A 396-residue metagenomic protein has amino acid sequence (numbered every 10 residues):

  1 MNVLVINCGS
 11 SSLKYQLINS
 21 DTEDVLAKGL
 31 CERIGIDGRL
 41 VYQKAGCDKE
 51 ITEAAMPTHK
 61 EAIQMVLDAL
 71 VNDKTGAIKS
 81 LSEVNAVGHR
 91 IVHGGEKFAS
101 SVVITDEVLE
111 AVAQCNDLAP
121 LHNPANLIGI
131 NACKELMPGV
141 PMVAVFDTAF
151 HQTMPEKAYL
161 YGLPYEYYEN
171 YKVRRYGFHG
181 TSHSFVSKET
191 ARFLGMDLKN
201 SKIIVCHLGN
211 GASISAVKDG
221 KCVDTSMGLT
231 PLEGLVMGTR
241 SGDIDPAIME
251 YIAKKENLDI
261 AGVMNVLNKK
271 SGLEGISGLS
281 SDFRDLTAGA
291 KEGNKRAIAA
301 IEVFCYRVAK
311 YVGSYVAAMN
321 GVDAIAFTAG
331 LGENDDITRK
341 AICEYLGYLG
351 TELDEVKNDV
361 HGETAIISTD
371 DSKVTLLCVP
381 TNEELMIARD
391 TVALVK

Functional and structural regions predicted by a protein language model:
V3, S12-M56, G228: Short glycine-rich, Thr/Ser-proximal phosphate-binding strand/loop in the N-terminal lobe of ATP-dependent enzymes
G9, H89-V92, L208, V322 (+1 more regions): Glycine-rich beta-strand-to-loop/alpha-helix junction loops that act as flexible
A69-V84, T190-D197, V312-D323: Phosphate/pyrophosphate-binding loops at sites that engage ATP/ADP/AMP, CoA/4′-phosphopantetheine, polyphosphate
L70, K74-H122, V143, A149-A158: Short beta-strand-loop/turn "lid" adjacent to the catalytic site in phosphate-handling enzymes
F150-A253: Glycine-rich phosphate-binding loop of actin/hexokinase-like ATP-binding domains
K218, D224-D259, N265, A329-V360: Catalytic phosphate/nucleotide-handling subdomain of diverse soluble enzymes
N265, G272-I276, F283-A318: Adenine-nucleotide phosphate-binding core of ATP-dependent small-molecule kinases
I298, E302-D323, G332-K396: Internal helix-turn-beta structural module
